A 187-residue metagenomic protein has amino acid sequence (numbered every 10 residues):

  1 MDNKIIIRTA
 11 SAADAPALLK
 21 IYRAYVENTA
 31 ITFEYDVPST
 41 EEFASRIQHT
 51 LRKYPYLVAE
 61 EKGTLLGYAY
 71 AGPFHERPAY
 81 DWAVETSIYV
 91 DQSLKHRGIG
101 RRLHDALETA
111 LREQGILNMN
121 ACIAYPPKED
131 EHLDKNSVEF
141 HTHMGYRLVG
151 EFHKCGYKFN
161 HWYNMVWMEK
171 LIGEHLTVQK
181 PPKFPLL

Functional and structural regions predicted by a protein language model:
I5, T64-Y68, Y163: Glycine-rich phosphate/pyrophosphate-binding loop shared by adenosine-nucleotide-utilizing enzymes
I6-L18: A short beta-loop-alpha structural element at the N-terminal edge of CoA-dependent acyl/N-acetyltransferase catalytic
L19-R46: Conserved GNAT-fold acetyl-CoA-binding loop/helix
V37-S93, H104, L171-E174: Acetyl-CoA-dependent GNAT
Y70, C122-A124, V138, T142-H161 (+2 more regions): Conserved catalytic-core motifs of GNAT/GCN5-like acyltransferases
S87-K95, I123-K128: A short, internal acetyl-CoA/4′-phosphopantetheine-binding micro-motif in the GNAT/acyltransferase core
H96-R112, D134-E139, H143: Conserved acetyl-CoA-binding loop-helix of GNAT-fold acetyltransferases
L111-L133: Conserved GNAT acetyl-CoA-binding A-motif
